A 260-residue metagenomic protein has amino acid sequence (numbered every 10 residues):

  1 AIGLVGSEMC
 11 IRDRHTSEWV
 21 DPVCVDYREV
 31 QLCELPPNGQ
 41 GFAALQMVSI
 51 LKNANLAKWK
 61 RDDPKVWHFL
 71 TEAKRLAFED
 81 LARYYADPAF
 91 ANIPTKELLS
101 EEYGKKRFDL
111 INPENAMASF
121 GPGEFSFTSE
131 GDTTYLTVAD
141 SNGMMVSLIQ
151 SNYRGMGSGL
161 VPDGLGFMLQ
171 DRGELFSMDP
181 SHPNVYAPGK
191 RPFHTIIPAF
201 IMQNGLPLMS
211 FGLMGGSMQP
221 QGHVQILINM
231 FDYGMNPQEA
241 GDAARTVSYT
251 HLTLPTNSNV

Functional and structural regions predicted by a protein language model:
A1, S7-E8, R12-L32, P37: Long, well-ordered, tryptophan-enriched scaffold segments
A1-G6, I11, H251-V260: Single conserved hydrophobic/aromatic residue that forms the stacking wall/gate of nucleotide- or nucleobase-binding
W19, E130-T133, H194-I196: Short, small/polar residue-rich loop motifs at catalytic or cofactor-binding pockets
P36-G41, I149-G159, L213-Q219: Glycine-rich phosphate/pyrophosphate-binding beta-alpha loops
N53-N152, G164-L165, R172: Internal maturation/activation junctions in enzymes
M144-M209, Y233, P237-Q238: Active-site rim segments in enzyme catalytic domains, especially the processed small/beta chain of N-terminal
M214-M235: Alpha-helical support elements that line or immediately flank enzyme active sites and cofactor-binding pockets
P237-L252: Compact, glycine/acidic-enriched structural inserts
